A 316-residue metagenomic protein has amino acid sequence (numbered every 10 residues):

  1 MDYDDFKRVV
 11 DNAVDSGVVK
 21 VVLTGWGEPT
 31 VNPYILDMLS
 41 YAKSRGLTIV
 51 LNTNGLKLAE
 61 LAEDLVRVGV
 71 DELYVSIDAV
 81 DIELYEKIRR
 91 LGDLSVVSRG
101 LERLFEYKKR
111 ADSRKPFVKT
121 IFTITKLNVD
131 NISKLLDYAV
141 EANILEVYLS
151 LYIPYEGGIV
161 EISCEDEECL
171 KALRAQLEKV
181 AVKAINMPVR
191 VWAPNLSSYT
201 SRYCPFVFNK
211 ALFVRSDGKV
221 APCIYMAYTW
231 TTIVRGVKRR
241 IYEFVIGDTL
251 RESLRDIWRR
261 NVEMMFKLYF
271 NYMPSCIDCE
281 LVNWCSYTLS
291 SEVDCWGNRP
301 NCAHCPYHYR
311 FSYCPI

Functional and structural regions predicted by a protein language model:
M1-K7, D11, R45-T48, D64-E252: Radical SAM enzyme [4Fe-4S]-AdoMet core and its adjacent flexible, acidic and glycine-rich loops/tails across
M1-N52, L56-D71: Conserved Radical SAM active-site core
S16, V68, A142, P274 (+1 more regions): Structured loop/turn residues at beta-strand edges in well-structured enzyme cores
V22, S113, T120, A193 (+2 more regions): Short, hydrophobic secondary-structure boundary micro-motifs
G25-E28, L51-N52, T125, L170 (+1 more regions): A generic secondary-structure micro-motif detector that highlights 1-2 residue hydrophobic/ambivalent hotspots embedded
G27, G55, I124, E280-N283: Short, flexible loop/turn elements at secondary-structure junctions
W230-I316: Flexible mid-to-C-terminal extensions adjoining Fe-S/redox cofactors in radical SAM and related proteins
